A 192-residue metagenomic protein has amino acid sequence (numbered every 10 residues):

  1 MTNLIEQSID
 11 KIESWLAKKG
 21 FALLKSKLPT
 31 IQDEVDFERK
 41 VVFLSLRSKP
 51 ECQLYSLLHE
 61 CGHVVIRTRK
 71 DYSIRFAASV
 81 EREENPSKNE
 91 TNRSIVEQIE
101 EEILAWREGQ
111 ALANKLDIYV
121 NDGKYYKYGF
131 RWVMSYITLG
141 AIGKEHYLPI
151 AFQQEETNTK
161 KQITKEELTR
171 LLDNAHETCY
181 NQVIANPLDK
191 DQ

Functional and structural regions predicted by a protein language model:
T2-F21: Basic/hydrophobic alpha-helical interface regions
N3-Q7, E100, K124, I163: Alpha-helix boundary/N-cap detector
S26, T30-V35: Intrinsically disordered, low-complexity, basic-enriched segments
V41-S56: Short pre-active-site segment immediately N-terminal to the catalytic Zn-binding motif
Y55-R69: Active-site recognition of the HExxH zinc-binding catalytic motif
R67-I103, Y126: Post-HEXXH active-site segment of zinc metalloproteases
V80-E84, K88-N89, L112-Q192: Pan-zinc metallopeptidase signature
Q98-K115: An active-site-proximal "capping" alpha-helix that borders the catalytic cofactor pocket
